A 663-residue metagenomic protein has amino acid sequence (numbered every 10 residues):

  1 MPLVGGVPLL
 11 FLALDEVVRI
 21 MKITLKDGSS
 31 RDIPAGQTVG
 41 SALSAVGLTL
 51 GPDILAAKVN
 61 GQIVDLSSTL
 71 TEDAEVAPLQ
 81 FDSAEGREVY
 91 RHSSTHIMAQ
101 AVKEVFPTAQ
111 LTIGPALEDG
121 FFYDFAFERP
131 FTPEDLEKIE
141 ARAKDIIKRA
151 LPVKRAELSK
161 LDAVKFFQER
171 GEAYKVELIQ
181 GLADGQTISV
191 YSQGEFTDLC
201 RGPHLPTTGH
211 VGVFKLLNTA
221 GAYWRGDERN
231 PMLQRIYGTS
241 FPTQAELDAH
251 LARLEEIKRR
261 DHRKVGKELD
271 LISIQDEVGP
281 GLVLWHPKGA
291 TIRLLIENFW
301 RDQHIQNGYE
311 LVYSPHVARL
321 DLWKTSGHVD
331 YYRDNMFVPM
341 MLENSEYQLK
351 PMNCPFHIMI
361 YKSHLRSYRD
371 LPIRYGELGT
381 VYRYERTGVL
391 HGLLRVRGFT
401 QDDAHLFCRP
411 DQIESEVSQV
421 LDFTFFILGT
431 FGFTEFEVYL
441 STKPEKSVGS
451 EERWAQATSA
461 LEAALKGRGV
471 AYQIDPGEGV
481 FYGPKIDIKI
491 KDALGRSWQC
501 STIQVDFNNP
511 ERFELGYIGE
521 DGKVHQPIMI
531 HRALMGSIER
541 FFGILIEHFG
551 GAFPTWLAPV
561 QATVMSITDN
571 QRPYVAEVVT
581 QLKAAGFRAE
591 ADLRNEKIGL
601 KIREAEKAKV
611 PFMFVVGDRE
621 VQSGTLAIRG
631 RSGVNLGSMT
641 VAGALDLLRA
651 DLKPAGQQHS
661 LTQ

Functional and structural regions predicted by a protein language model:
M1-I20: N-terminal amphipathic/basic-hydrophobic helices that include classical n-h-c signal peptides and signal-anchor
V17-Q110, E118, D124-Q663: NTP/phosphate- and nucleic-acid-binding module
P115: Structural signature of FAD isoalloxazine-binding scaffolds in flavoprotein oxidoreductases
